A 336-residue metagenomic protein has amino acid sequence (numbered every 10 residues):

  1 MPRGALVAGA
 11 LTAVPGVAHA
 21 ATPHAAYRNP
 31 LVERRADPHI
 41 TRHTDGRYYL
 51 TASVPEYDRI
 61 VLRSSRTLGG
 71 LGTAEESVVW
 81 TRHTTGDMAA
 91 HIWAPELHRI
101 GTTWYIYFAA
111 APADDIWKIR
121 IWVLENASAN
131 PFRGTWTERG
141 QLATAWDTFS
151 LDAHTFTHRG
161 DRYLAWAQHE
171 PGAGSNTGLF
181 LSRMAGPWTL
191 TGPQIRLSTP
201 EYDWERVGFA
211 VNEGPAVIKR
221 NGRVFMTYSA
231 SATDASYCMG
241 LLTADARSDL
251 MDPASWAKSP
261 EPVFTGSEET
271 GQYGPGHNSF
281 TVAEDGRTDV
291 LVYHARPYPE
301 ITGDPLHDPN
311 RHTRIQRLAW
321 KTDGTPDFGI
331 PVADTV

Functional and structural regions predicted by a protein language model:
G4-A10, A21-V336: Carbohydrate-active catalytic/glycan-binding domains of CAZyme proteins, especially the secreted or lumenal ectodomains
V17-H19: Sec/Tat signal peptide C-region and signal peptidase I cleavage site
